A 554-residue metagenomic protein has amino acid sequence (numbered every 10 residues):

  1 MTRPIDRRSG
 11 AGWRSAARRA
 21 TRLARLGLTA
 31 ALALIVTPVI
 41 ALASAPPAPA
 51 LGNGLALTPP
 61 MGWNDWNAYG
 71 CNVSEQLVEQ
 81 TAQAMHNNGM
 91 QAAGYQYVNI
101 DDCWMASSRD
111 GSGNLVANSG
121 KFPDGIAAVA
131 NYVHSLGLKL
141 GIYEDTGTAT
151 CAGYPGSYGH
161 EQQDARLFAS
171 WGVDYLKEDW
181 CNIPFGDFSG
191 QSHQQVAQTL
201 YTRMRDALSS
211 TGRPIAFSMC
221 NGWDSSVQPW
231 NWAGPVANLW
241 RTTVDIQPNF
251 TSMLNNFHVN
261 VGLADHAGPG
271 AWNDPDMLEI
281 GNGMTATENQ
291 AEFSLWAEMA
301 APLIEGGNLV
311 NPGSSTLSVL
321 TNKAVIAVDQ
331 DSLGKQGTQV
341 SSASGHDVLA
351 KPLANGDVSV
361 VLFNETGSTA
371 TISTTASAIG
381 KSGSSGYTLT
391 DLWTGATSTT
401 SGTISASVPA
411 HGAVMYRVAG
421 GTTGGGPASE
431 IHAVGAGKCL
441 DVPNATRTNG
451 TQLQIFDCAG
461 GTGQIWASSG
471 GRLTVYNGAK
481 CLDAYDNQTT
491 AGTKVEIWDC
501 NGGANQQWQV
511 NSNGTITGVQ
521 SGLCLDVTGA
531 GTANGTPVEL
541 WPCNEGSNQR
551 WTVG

Functional and structural regions predicted by a protein language model:
T2-A50: Secretory targeting and sorting signals
L57-D65, G94-D101, K139-E144, D174-D179 (+7 more regions): Structural recognition of the beta-strand scaffold that forms the well-ordered cores of secreted hydrolase catalytic
T81, M85-S189: Aromatic-lined carbohydrate-binding/catalytic grooves of carbohydrate-active enzymes
L138-P155, R205-S226: Aromatic-lined carbohydrate-recognition surfaces of secreted/lumenal glycan-active proteins
Q163, R213-N308: Glycan-recognition surfaces
W296-M299, I304-G306, S342-K381: Carbohydrate-binding surface patches
T400-G424: C-terminal beta-strand-rich structural cap/linker in extracellular carbohydrate-active enzymes
T422-R447, T462-T489, Q506-T532, R550-G554: Extracellular glycan-recognition/adhesion modules and their associated mucin-like linkers
